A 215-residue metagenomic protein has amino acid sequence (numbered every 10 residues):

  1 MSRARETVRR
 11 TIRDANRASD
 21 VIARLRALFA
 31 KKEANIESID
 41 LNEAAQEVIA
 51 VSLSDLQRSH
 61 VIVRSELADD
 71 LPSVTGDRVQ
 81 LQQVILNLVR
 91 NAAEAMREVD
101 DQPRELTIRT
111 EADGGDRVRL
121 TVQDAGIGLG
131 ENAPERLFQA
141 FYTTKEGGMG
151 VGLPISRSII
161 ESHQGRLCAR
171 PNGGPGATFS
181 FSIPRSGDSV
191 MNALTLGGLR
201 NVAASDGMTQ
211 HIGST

Functional and structural regions predicted by a protein language model:
M1-N16: Histidine phosphotransfer helical core of two-component systems
R5, E37-I49, R109-A112: A conserved beta-strand-to-alpha-helix junction within the catalytic ATP-binding
Q46, Q57, I62-P72, D113: Conserved catalytic submotifs in the C-terminal HATPase_c
D101-L120: Short beta-strand-loop-beta element adjacent to the nucleotide/active-site pocket used for signaling
L129-F141, G197, G213: Short conserved segment of the HATPase_c
G152, S156: Short alpha-helical Gxxx[C/S/T] motif in the catalytic ATP-binding
I160-E161: Detector for a conserved hydrophobic position within an alpha-helical segment of the HATPase_c
